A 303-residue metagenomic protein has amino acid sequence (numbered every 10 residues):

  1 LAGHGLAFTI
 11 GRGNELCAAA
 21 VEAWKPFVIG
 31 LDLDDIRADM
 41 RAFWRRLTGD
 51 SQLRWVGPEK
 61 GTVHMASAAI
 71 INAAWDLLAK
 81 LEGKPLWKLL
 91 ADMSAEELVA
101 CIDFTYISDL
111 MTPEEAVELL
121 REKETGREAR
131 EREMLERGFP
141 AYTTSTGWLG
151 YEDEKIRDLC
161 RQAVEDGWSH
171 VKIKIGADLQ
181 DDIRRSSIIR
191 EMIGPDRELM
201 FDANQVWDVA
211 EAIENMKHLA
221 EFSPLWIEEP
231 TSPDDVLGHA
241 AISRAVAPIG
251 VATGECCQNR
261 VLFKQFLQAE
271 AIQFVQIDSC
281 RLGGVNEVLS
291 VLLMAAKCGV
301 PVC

Functional and structural regions predicted by a protein language model:
L1-L199, N204-I213, K217-E221: N-terminal capping/lid subdomain adjacent to the active-site entrance of alpha/beta enzymes
K172-C303: Catalytic core of soluble alpha/beta enzymes
